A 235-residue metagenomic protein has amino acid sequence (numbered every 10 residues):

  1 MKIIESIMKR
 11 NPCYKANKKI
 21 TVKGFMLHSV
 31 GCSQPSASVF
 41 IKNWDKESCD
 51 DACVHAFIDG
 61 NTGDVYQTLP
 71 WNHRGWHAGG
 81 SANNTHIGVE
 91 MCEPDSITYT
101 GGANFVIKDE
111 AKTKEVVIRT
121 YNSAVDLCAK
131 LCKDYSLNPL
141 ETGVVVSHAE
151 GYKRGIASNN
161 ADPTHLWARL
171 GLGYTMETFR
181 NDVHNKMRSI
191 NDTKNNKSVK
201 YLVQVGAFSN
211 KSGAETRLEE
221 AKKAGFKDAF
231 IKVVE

Functional and structural regions predicted by a protein language model:
M1-N83: N-terminal catalytic cores of peptidoglycan-degrading enzymes
I3-I7, K15-K19, P94-K197, V234-E235: Basic/polar, cationic surfaces and motifs that engage anionic cell-wall and phosphate/carboxylate ligands
G24, H86-G88, V144-V146: Structural preference for beta-strand elements that scaffold enzyme active sites
V30-C32, N61, P94, F208 (+1 more regions): Solvent-exposed coil/turn segments that connect beta secondary-structure elements in extracytoplasmic/periplasmic
G31, P70-N72, E93, A149-G151 (+1 more regions): A mature extracytoplasmic/lumenal domain signature
G80-G102: Short coil-to-beta-strand
N191-E235: Solvent-exposed beta-strand motifs enriched in subsets of small alpha/beta binding domains, especially certain
